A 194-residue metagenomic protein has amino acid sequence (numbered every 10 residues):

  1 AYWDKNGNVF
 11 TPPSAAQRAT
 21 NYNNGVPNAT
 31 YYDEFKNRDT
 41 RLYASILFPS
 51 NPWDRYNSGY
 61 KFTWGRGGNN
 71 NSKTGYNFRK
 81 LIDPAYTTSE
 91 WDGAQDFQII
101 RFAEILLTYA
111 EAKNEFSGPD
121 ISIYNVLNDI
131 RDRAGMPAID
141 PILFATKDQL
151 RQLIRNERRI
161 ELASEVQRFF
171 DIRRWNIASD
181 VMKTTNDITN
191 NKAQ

Functional and structural regions predicted by a protein language model:
A1-Q194: Acidic/polar-rich alpha-helix caps and helix-coil junctions
